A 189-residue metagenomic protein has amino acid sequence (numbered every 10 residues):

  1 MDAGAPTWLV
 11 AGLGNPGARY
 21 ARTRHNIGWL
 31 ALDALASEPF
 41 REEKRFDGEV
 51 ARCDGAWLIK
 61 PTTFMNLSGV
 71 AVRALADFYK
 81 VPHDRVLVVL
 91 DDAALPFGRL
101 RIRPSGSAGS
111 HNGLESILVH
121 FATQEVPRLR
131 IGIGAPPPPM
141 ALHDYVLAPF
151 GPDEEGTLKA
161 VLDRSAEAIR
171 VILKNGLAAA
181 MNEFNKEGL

Functional and structural regions predicted by a protein language model:
M1-S105, L114-L129, P136-A141, A148 (+2 more regions): Nucleotide and nucleotide-moiety/phosphate-recognizing core
